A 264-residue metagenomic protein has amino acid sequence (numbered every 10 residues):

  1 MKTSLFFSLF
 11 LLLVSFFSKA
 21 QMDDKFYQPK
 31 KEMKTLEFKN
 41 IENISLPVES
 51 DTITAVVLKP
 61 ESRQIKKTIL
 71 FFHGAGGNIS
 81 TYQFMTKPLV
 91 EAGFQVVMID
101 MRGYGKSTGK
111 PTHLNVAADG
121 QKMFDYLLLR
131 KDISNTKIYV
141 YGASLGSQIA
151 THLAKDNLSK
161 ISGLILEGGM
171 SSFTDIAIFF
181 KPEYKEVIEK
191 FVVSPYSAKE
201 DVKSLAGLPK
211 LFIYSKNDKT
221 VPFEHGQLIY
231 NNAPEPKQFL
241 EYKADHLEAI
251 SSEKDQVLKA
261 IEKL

Functional and structural regions predicted by a protein language model:
F16-P47, I53-L58: An N-terminal hydrophobic leader/cap segment in hydrolases
A75-P88: The serine-hydrolase catalytic nucleophile loop
M85, S197-A198, P222-N231, E253: Short alpha-helix in the alpha/beta-hydrolase fold that links the catalytic acid
T86-T108: Conserved alpha/beta-hydrolase
P111-K131: Alpha/beta-hydrolase active-site loop
I149-D201: Hydrolase active-site cap/lid region
L205-A206, L211-Y214, D218: Short beta-strand/loop motif that positions the catalytic acidic residue of the alpha/beta-hydrolase fold
N231-L264: C-terminal catalytic histidine-bearing segment of alpha/beta-hydrolase fold enzymes
